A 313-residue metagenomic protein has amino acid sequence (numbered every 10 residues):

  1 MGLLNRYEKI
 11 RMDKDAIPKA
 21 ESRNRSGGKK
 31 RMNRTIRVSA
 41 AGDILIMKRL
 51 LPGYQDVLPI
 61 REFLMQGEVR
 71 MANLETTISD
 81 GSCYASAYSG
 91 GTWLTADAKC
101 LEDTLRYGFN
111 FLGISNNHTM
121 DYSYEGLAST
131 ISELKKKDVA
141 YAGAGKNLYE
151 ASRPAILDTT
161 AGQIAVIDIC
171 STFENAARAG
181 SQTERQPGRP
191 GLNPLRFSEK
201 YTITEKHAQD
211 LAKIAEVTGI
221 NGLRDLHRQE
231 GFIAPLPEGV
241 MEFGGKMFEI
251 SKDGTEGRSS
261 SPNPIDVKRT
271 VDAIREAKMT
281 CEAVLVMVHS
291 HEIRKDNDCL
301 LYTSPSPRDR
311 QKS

Functional and structural regions predicted by a protein language model:
G2-L94: N-terminal active-site segment of His-dependent metallophosphoesterases
A40-G42, R70-E75, Y107, F111-N117 (+3 more regions): Active-site neighborhood of phospho(di)ester-bond hydrolases with catalytic His/Asp-centered motifs
L50-P52, S79-L94, C100-L101, N116-L134 (+1 more regions): Metal-dependent catalytic neighborhoods of phosphoester/phosphodiester hydrolases
L51, Q55-L58, L94, T160-A283: Binuclear metal-dependent hydrolase catalytic cores centered on His/Asp/Glu-rich metal-binding motifs
L64, R70, L105, I131 (+3 more regions): Surface-exposed amphipathic alpha-helices with a cationic face
N73-S79, S115-N117, G244-G257, K278-N297: Short acidic, glycine-rich surface-loop motifs adjacent to enzyme active sites
F111, S115-N116, M120-E184: Active-site-adjacent helix-turn-beta-strand microarchitecture at beta-sheet edges that either contains or buttresses
Y302-D309: Conserved small/polar residues in nucleotide/adenosyl-binding loops
